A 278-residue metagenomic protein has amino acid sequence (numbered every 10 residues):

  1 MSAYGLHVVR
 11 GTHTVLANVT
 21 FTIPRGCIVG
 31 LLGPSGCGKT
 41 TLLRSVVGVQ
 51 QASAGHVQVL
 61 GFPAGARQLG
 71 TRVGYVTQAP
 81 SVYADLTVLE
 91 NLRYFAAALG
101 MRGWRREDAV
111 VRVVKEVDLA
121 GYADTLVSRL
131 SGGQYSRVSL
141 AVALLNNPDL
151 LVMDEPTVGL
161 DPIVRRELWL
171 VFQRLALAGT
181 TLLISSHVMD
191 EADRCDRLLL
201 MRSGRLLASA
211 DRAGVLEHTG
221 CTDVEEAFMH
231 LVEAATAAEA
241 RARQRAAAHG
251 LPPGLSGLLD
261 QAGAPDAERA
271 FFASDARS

Functional and structural regions predicted by a protein language model:
P34-G38: Walker A (P-loop) phosphate-binding loop of ABC-type ATPase nucleotide-binding domains
V47: Helix-to-loop junction immediately C-terminal to a conserved catalytic motif
G55-T71: Conserved ABC transporter NBD signature motif
D85, L126-L130: Conserved ABC ATPase signature
R93, A97, W104-Y122: Conserved ABC ATPase "signature" region
L151-E155: Catalytic Walker B motif of ABC-type/P-loop ATPase nucleotide-binding domains
